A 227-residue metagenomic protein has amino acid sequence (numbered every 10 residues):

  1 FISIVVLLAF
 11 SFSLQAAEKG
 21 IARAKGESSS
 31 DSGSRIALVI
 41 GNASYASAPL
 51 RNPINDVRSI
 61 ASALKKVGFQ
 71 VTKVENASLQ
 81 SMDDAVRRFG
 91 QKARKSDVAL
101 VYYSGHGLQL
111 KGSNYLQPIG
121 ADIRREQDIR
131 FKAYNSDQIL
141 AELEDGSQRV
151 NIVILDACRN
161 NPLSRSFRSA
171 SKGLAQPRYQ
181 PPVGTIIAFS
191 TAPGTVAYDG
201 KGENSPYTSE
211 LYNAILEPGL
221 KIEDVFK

Functional and structural regions predicted by a protein language model:
F1-S3, G20: Generic short N-terminal amphipathic or hydrophobic helices
S3-I4, L14: Cleavable N-terminal signal peptides
V6-L8: N-terminal leader/targeting signatures
F10-Y115, G120-I123, D128, S190 (+1 more regions): Boundary/activation segment at the start of structured domains
S29, L143-E144, P177-Y179: Short secondary-structure boundary/capping segments
S34, L79-S104, L108-R165, S205-Y207 (+2 more regions): Caspase-like (clan CD) cysteine peptidase catalytic core
G41, P53, V74, Q148-K227: Active-site-proximal C-terminal subdomain of hydrolase catalytic domains
